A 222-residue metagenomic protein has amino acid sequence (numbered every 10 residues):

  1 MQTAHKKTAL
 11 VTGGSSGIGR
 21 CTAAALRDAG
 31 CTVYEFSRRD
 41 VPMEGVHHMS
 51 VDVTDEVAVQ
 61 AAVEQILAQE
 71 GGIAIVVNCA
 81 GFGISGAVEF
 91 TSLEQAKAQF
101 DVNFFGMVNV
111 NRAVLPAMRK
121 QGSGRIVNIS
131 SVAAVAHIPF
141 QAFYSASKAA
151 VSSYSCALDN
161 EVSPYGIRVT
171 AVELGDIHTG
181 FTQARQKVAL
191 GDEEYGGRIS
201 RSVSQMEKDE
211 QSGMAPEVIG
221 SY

Functional and structural regions predicted by a protein language model:
S15, A23: N-terminal Rossmann NAD(P)H-binding glycine-rich loop of SDR-like oxidoreductase domains
D28-E44: Conserved glycine-rich Rossmann-like NAD(P)H-binding loop of the short-chain dehydrogenase/reductase
S50-A61, L93: The beta1-alpha1 cofactor-binding region of Rossmann-like NAD(H)/NADP(H)-dependent oxidoreductases
A87-V88, Q95-K97: Substrate-binding pocket helix/loop in short-chain dehydrogenase/reductase
N111, S147-A150: Active-site helix of classical SDR
S131: Residue(s) in the substrate-gating loop at a strand-loop-helix junction that position the organic substrate next
P164-Y222: SDR active-site lid
